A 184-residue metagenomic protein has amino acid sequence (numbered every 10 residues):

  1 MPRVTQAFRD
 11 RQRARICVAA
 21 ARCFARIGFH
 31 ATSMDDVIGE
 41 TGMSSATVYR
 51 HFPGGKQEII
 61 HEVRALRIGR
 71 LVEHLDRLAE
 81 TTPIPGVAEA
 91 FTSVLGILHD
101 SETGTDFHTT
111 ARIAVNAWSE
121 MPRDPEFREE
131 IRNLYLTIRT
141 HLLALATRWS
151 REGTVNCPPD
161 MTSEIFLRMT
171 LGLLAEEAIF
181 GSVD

Functional and structural regions predicted by a protein language model:
M1-R11: N-terminal intrinsically disordered/low-complexity leader segments
R15, A19-E58, E62: Helix-turn-helix
C17, V72, T92, R139-T147 (+2 more regions): An amphipathic alpha-helix signature
E62, L75-T109, P159-F166: Hydrophobic alpha-helical connector segments
R64-R70: Short, basic, alpha-helical segments at the C-terminal edge of helix-turn-helix-like DNA-binding modules
V87-S93, E102-E129, I179: Amphipathic alpha-helical segments used for helix-helix packing
V94-L98, A114-W118, F166, T170-L173: Short alpha-helical scaffolding segments that buttress acidic/His motifs in well-ordered protein cores
H108, P125-R132, L136, S150-D184: Hydrophobic/aromatic-rich alpha-helical bundle segments in the mid-to-C-terminal region
